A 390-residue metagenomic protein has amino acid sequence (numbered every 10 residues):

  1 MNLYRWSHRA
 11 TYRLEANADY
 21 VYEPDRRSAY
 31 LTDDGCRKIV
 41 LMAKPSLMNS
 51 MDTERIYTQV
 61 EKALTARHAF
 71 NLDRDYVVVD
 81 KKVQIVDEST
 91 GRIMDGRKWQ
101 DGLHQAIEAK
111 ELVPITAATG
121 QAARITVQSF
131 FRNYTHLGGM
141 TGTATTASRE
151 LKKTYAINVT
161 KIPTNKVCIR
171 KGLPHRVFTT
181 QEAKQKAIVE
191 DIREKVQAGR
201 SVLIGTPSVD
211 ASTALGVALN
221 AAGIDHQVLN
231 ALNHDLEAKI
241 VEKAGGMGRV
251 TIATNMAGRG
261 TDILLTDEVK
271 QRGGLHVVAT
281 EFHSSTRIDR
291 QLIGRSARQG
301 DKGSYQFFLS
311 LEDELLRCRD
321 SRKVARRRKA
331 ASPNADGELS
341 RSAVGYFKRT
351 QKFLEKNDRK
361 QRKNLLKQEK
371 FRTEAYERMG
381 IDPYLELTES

Functional and structural regions predicted by a protein language model:
M1-D336, V344-L366, R372-S390: Conserved P-loop NTPase motor core
S340: Flexible, glycine/charged-enriched surface loops at secondary-structure junctions
